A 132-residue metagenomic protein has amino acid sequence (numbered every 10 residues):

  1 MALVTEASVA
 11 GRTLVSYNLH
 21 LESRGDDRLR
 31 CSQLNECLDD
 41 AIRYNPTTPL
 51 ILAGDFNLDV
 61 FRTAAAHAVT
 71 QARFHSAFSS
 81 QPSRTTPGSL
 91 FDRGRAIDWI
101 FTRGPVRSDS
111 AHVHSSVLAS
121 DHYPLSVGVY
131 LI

Functional and structural regions predicted by a protein language model:
M1-I132: Active-site regions of metal-assisted phosphoester/phosphodiester hydrolases, unifying DNase/endonuclease modules
